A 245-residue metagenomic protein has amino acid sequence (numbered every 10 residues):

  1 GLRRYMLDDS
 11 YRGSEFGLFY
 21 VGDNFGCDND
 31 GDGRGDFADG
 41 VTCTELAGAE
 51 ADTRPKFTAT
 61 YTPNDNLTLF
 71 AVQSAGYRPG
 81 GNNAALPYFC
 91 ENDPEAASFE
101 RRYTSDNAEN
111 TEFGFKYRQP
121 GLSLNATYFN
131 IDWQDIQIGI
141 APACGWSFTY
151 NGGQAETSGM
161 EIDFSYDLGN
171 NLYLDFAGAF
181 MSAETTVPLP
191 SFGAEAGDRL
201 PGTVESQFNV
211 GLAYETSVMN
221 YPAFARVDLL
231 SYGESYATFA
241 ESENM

Functional and structural regions predicted by a protein language model:
G1-F16, T60-T62, N125: Face-selective signature of the C-terminal outer-membrane beta-barrel domain
G1-R4, A47-Y77, A85-Y88, V204 (+1 more regions): Extended amphipathic secondary-structure runs
D8-G48, G81-R102, I138-Y150, T185-P201 (+1 more regions): Solvent-exposed loop segments that connect transmembrane elements
A51, A59-P63, A75, S105 (+5 more regions): Residue-level signature of outer-membrane beta-barrel architecture
A51, E95, N107, P120 (+4 more regions): Residue-level preference for beta-strand/loop junctions
T53-A59, F99, E109-F113, S158-I162 (+1 more regions): Hydrophobic, lipid-facing positions within transmembrane beta-strands of outer-membrane proteins
T62, T68-G76, A84, R102-M160 (+2 more regions): Membrane-embedded beta-barrel scaffold of Gram-negative outer-membrane proteins
S123, Y128-W133, Y150-F239: Gram-negative outer-membrane beta-barrel transporters
